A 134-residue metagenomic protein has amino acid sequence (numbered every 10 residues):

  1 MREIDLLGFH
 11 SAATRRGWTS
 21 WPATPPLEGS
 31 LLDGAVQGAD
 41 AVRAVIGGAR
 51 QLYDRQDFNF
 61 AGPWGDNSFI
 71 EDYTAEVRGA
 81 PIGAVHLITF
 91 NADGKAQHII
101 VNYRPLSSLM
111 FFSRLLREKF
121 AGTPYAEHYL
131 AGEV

Functional and structural regions predicted by a protein language model:
M1-V134: C-terminal and inter-domain tail/linker signature
